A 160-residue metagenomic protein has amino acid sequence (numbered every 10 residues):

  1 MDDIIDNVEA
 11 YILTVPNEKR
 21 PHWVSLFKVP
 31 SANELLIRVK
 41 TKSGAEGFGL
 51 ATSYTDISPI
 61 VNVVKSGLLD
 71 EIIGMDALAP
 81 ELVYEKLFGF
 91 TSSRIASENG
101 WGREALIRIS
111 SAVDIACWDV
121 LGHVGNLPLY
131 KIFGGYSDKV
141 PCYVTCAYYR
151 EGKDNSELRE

Functional and structural regions predicted by a protein language model:
M1-Y54: Structured beta-strand/loop patches that form or line metal/cofactor-binding pockets in enzymes
Y11-T14, S93, Y148: Active-site/binding-pocket entry motifs
T14, I95-N99, K139-P141: A short alpha-helix capping/helix-coil boundary motif
K40-V124: Metal- or metallocofactor-binding catalytic centers and their adjacent structured scaffolds across diverse enzyme
T52, W118, G134, T145-A147: Beta-hairpin (beta-strand-turn-beta-strand) motif
I132-K139: Flexible hinge/switch segments at interdomain interfaces of large molecular machines
K139-E160: Metal-dependent enolase-superfamily TIM-barrel catalytic cores that perform enediolate-based chemistry
